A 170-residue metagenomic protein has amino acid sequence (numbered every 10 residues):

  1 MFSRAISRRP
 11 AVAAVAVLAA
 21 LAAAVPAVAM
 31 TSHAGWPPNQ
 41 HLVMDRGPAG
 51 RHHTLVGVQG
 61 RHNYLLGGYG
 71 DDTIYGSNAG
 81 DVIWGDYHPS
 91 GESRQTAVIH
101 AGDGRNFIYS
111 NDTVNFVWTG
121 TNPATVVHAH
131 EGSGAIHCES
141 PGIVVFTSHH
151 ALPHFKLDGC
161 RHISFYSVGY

Functional and structural regions predicted by a protein language model:
M1-F2, P37: Short, aromatic- and cysteine-enriched interfacial helices/patches that mediate contacts at lipid membranes
F2-A29: Secretory targeting and sorting signals
A5, R9, A34, A79-D81 (+4 more regions): Serine/proline-rich low-complexity intrinsically disordered segments, especially terminal tails, linkers
V12, V28, N39-Q40, G50 (+1 more regions): Intrinsically disordered, low-complexity segments enriched in proline/serine/threonine
P26-Q40, K156: Intrinsically disordered, low-complexity repeat tracts enriched in Gly/Pro/Ser/Thr and acidic residues, frequently
A34-G35, M44-A49, G57-Q59, G67 (+9 more regions): Glycine-centered beta-turn/loop sites at beta-strand termini
N39, H52, R61-H62, D71 (+7 more regions): Detector for repetitive beta-architecture
A124, H128-Y170: Leucine-rich solenoid repeat scaffolds
